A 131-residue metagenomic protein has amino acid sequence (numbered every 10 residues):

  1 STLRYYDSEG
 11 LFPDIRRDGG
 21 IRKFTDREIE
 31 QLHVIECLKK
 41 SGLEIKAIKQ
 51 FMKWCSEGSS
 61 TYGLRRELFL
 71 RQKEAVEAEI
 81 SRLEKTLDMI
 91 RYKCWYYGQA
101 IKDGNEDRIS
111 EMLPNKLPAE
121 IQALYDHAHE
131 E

Functional and structural regions predicted by a protein language model:
S1-K53: Basic helix-turn-helix/winged-helix DNA-binding cores and closely related short helical interaction motifs
G10, R16, T25, S59 (+2 more regions): A general, composition-driven signal for non-globular sequence regions
I21, R27, K39, G58 (+2 more regions): Hydrophobic alpha-helical segments
K40-Q72: Amphipathic alpha-helical dimerization/coiled-coil segments that flank or bridge DNA-binding/regulatory modules
S60-E131: C-terminal regulatory/oligomerization modules of transcriptional regulators
